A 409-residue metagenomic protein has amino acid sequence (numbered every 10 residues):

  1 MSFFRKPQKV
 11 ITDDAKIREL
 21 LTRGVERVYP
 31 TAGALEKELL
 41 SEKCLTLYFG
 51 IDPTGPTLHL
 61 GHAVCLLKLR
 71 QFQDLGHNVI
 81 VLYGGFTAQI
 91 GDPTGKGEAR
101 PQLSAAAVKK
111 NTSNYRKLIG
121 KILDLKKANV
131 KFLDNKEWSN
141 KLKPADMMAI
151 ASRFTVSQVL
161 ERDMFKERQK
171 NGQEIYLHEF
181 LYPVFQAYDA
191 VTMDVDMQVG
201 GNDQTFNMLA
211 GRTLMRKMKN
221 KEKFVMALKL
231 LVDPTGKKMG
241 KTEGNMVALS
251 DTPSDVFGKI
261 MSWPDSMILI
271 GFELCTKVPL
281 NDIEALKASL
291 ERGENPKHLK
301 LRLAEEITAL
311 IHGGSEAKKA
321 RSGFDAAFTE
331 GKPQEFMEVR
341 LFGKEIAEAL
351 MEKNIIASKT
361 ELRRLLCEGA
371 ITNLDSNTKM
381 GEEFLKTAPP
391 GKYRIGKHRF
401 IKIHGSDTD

Functional and structural regions predicted by a protein language model:
S2-T46: Positively charged, low-complexity intrinsically disordered leader regions
G24, S104-A105, K109-T112, R116-A227 (+1 more regions): Divalent-metal (Mg2+/Mn2+/Ca2+)-assisted nucleotide/phosphate chemistry catalytic cores
Y29-T31, L133, M337-F342: Short acidic-hydrophobic, aromatic-tinged amphipathic segments that line or gate anion-handling sites
T31-P93, V199-T205, G211: N-terminal catalytic cores of NTP/NDP-binding nucleotidyl/phosphoryl-transfer enzymes
I90-G95, K143-A145: Short, conserved acidic/polar surface loops in the N-terminal third of protein domains
P93-K109: A charged helix-plus-loop insertion that forms the helical arch/lid used to bind and gate nucleic-acid substrates
K96-P101, A149-S152, T242-E243: Short, hinge-like loop/turn segments at secondary-structure boundaries
M215-D409: Conserved nucleotide- and phosphate/pyrophosphate-binding catalytic cores in adenylate/nucleotidyl-handling enzymes
